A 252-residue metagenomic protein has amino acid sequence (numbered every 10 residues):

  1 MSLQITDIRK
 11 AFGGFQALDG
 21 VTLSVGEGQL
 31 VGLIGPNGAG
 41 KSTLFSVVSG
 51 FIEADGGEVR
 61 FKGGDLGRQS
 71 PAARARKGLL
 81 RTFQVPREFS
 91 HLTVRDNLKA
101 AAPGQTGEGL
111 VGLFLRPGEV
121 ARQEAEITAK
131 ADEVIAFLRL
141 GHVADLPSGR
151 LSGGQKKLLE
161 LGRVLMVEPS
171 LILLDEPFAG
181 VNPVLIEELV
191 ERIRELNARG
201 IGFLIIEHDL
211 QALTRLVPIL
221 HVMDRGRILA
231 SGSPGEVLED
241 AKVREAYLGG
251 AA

Functional and structural regions predicted by a protein language model:
I34-P36: The feature captures the beta-strand-to-loop junction immediately N-terminal to the Walker
S49: Helix-to-loop junction immediately C-terminal to a conserved catalytic motif
G57-G64, R76-K77: Conserved ABC transporter NBD signature motif
L110-V143, E191-R194: Conserved ABC ATPase "signature" region
I172-E176: Catalytic Walker B motif of ABC-type/P-loop ATPase nucleotide-binding domains
